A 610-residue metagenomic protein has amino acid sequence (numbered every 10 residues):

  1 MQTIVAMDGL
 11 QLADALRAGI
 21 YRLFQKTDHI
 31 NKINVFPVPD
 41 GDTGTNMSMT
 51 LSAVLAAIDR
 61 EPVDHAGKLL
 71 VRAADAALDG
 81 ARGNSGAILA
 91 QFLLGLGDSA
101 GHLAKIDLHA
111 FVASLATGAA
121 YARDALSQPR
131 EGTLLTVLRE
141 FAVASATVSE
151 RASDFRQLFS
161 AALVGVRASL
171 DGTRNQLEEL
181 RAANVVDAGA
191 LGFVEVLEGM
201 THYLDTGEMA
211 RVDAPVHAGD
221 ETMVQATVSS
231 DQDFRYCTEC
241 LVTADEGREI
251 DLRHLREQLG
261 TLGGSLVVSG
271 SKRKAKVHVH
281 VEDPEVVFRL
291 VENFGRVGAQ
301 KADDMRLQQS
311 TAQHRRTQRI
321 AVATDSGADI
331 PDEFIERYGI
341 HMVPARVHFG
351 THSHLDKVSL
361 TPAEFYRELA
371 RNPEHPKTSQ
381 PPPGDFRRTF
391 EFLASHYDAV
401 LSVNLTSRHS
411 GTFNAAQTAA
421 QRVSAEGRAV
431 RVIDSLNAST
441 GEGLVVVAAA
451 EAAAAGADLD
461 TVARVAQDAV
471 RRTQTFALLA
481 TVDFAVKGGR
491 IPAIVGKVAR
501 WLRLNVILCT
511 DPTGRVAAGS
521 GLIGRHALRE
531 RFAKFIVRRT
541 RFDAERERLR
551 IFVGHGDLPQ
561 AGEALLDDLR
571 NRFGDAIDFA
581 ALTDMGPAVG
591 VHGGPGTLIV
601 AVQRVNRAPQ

Functional and structural regions predicted by a protein language model:
L10-A13, R17, Y21, V35-G41 (+3 more regions): Acidic, glycine-enriched active-site microenvironments
N46-A73, S359-S395: Glycine-rich oxoanion-binding loops at beta->alpha junctions
G83, A90-L94, S402-E426, L444-V447: Short Gly/Thr/Asp-enriched flexible loops that form oxyanion-binding sites at enzyme active sites
A120-D124, T136-K274, Q308-S310, R315-R316 (+6 more regions): Mixed-charge interfacial surface used for oligomerization/domain docking and macromolecular partner engagement
V281-E285, R604-R607: Helix N-cap motif at beta-to-alpha junctions
D283-Q300: Charge-rich, low-aromatic oligomerization/scaffolding segments with amphipathic character
A323-D385: N-terminal glycine-rich anion-binding loop in soluble enzyme alpha/beta folds
R371-E374, Q380-N414, T418, A463 (+1 more regions): Glycine-rich phosphate- or other oxyanion-binding loops that anchor nucleotides, phosphorylated ligands
